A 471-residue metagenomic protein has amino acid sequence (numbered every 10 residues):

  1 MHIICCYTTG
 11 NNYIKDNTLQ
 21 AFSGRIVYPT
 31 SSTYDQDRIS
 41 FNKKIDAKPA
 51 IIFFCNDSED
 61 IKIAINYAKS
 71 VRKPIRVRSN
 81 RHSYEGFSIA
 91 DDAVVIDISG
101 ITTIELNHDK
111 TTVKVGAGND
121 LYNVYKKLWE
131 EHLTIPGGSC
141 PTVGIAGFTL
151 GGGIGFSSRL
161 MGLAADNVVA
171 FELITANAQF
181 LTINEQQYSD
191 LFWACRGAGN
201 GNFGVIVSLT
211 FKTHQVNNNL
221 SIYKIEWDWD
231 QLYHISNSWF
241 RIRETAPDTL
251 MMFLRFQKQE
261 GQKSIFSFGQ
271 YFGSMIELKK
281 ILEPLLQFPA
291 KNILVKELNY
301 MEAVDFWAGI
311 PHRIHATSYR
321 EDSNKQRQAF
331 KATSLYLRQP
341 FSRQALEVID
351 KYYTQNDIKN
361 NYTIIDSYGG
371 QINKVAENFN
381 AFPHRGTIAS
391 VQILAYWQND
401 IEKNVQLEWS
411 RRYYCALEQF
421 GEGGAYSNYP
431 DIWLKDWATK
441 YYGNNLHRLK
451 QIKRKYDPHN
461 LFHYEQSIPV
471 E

Functional and structural regions predicted by a protein language model:
M1-E471: Soluble FAD-dependent oxygen oxidases
